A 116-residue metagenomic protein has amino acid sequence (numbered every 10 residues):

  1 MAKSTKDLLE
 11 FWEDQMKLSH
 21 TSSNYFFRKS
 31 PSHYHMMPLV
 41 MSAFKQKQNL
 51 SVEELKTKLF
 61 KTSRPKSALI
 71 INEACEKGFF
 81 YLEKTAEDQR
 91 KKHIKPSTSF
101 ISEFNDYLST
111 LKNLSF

Functional and structural regions predicted by a protein language model:
L8-L39: Short alpha-helical segments that sit at the start of domains
S19, N105-F116: Amphipathic alpha-helical dimerization/coiled-coil segments that flank or bridge DNA-binding/regulatory modules
V40-F44: Short helix-to-turn junction characteristic of helix-turn-helix DNA-binding domains, especially the helix
Q46-K58: Short acidic, hydrophobic short linear motifs in intrinsically disordered regions
E53, F60-R64, D88-K92: Phosphate-/nucleic-acid-contacting segments
K61-E76: Short amphipathic alpha-helical interaction segments
C75-T85: A short, conserved structural fragment
T85-L108: Short, cationic-aromatic polyanion-contact patches
